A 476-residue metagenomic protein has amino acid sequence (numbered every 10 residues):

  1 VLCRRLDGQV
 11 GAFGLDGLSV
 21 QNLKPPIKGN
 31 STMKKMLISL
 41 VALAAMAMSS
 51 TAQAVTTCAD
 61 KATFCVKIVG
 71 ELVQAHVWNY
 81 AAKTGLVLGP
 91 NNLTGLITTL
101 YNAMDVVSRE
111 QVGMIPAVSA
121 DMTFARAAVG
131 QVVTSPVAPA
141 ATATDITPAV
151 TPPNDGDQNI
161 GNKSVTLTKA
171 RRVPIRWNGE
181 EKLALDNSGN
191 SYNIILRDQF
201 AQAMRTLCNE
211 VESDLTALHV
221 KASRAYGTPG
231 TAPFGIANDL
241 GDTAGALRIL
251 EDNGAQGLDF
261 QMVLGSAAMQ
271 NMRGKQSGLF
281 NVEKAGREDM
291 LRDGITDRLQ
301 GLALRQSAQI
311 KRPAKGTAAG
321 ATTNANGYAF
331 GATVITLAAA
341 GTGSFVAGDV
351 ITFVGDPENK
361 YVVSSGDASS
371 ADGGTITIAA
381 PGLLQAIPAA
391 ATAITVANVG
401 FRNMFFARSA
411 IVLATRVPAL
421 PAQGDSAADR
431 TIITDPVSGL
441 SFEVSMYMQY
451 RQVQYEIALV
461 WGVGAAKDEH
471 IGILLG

Functional and structural regions predicted by a protein language model:
L2-R5, A12-T32: Short, Lys/Arg-enriched N-terminal segments with co-localized hydrophobic residues within the first ~10-30 amino acids
K34-L40: Sec-dependent signal peptide recognition, specifically the positively charged N-region followed immediately by
V55-C58, A62-L167: N-terminal "assembly arms/tails" that initiate or stabilize quaternary assembly in self-assembling proteins
V165-D242, E251-A268, G294-L304, Y447-W461: Long, contiguous amphipathic alpha-helices that act as assembly "spine/axial" helices in icosahedral shell and virion
N271, Q276-A389, I473-L474: Autoprocessing Asn-cyclization modules and mimics
G301-I310, G355, V362-I471: Internal mixed-charge
